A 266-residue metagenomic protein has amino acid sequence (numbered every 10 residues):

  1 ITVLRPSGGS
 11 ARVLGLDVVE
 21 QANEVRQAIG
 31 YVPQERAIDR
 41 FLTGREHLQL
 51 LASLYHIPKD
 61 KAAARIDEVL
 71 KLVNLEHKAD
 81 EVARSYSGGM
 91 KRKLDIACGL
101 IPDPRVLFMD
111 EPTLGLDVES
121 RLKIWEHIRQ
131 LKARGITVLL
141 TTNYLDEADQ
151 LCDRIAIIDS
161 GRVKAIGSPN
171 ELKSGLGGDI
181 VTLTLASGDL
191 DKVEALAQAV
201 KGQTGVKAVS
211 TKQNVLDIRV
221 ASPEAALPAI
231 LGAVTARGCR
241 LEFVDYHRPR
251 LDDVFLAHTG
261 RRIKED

Functional and structural regions predicted by a protein language model:
I1-A165: ABC transporter nucleotide-binding domains
L14, G30, H56, D95 (+4 more regions): A generic structural signal for secondary-structure junctions that act as hinges or helix/strand caps at the edges
V18, A186-D189, P223, R248: Short beta->alpha junction loops/turns
A64-D67, E126, N170, S174 (+4 more regions): Solvent-exposed alpha-helical segments within well-ordered globular domains of core cellular machineries
N74, G205-V209, R240-D245: A short linear hydrophobic-aromatic micro-motif
E126-A221: ABC transporter nucleotide-binding domain
S222-D266: C-terminal coupling/interaction segments
